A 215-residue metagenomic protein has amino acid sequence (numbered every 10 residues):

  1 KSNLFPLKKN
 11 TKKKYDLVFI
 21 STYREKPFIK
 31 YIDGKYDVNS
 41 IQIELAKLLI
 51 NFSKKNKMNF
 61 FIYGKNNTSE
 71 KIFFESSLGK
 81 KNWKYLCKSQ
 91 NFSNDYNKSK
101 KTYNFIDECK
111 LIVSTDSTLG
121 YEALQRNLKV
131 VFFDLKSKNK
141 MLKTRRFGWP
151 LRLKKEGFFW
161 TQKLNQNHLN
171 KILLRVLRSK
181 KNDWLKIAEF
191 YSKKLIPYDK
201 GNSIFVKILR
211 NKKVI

Functional and structural regions predicted by a protein language model:
S2-K88: Conserved catalytic-core segment of nucleotide-activated headgroup transferases in glycan assembly
P6-V18, T102-D107, R175-S179: Short, surface-exposed amphipathic charged segments that create phosphate/polyanion-binding patches used for binding
D37-L45, K101, N165-H168, P197-G201: Soluble or luminal CAZymes and related metallo-dependent hydrolases
A46-N51, I106, G120, V206: Short amphipathic alpha-helical segments and helix-helix/interface helices
S53, L111-V113, L169: Hydrophobic transmembrane helix bundles of membrane-integrated enzymes that assemble and modify cell-envelope
K65-R126, V130: Donor nucleotide-activated moiety binding/catalytic core segment of transferases that use nucleotide-activated donors
L78-K88, T118-L195: Catalytic binding pocket for nucleotide-activated donors in carbohydrate/polymer assembly enzymes
I196-I215: C-terminal alpha-helical cap of glycosyltransferases
